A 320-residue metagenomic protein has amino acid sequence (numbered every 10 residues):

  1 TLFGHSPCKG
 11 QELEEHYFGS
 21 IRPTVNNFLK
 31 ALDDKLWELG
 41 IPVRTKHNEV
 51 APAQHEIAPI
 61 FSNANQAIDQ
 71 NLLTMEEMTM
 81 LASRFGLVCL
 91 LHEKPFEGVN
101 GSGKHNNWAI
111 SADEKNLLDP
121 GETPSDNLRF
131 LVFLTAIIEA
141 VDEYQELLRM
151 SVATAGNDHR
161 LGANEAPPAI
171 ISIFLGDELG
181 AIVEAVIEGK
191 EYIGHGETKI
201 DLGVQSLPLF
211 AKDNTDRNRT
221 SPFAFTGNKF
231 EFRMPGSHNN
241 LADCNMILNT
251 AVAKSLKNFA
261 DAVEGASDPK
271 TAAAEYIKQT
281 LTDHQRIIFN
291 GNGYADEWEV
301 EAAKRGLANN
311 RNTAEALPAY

Functional and structural regions predicted by a protein language model:
T1-F85, C89-L91, N100-G103, I110-Y320: Glycine-rich, acidic/polar active-site loops that bind/position phosphate-bearing ligands
P95-E97: Active-site-proximal loop/turn and secondary-structure-junction residues that shape catalytic pockets, frequently
